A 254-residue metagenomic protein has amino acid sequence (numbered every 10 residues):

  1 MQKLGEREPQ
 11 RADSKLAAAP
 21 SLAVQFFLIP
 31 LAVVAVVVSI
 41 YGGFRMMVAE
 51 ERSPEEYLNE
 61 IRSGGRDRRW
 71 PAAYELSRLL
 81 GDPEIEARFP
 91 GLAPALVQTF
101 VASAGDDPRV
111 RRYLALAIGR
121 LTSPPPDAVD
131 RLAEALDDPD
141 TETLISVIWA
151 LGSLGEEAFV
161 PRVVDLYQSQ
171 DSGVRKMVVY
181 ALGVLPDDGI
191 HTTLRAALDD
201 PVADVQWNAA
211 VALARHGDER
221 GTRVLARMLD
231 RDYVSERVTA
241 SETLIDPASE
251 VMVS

Functional and structural regions predicted by a protein language model:
M1-K15: N-terminal intrinsically disordered, acidic low-complexity segments at the extreme N-terminus
Q25-R45: Hydrophobic membrane-insertion alpha-helices, especially the h-region of bacterial N-terminal signal peptides
P30-V36, R69-L79, R109: HEAT-repeat alpha-solenoid elements in large eukaryotic scaffold proteins
V48-I61, D82-S103, S123-D137, E156-Q168 (+2 more regions): Amphipathic alpha-helical scaffolding segments comprising HEAT/armadillo-like alpha-solenoid repeats
P54-Y74: Short extracytoplasmic/periplasmic juxtamembrane "stem" segments immediately C-terminal to an N-terminal membrane anchor
R69, R111, L144, R175 (+4 more regions): Residue-level detector of extended alpha-helical repeat arrays and alpha-solenoid scaffolds
A72-A73, R111-A115, A133, V147-I148 (+6 more regions): Hydrophobic core positions within HEAT/HEAT-like alpha-solenoid repeats
S77-R78, G119, G152, G183 (+1 more regions): Structural signature of alpha-helical solenoid repeat scaffolds
